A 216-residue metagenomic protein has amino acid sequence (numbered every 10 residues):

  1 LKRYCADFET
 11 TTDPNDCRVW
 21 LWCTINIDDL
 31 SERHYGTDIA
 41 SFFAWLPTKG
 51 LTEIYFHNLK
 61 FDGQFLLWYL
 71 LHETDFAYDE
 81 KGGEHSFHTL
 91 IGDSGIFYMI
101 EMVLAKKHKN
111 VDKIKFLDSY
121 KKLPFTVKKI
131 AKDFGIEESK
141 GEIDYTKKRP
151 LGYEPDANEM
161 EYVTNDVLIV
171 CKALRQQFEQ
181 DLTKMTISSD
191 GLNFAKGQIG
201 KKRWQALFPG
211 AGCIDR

Functional and structural regions predicted by a protein language model:
L1, R18-W20, L51-T52: Short, surface-exposed beta-edge/turn micro-motifs
K2-T12: Two-metal-ion RNase H-like nuclease active-site motif
C5, C23, I54-Y55: Short, conserved beta-strand segments within well-ordered enzyme catalytic domains that often line or immediately flank
P14, R149, Y153-R216: Common nucleic-acid-contacting/processivity interface regions adjacent to the catalytic cores of nucleic-acid enzymes
P14-R33: RNase H-like nuclease fold core
P14-V19, G63-L70, A173-L174, Q198: A short acidic (Asp/Glu
D29-P155, E161-N165: Conserved DEDDh/DEDDy metal-dependent 3′-5′ exonuclease domain
